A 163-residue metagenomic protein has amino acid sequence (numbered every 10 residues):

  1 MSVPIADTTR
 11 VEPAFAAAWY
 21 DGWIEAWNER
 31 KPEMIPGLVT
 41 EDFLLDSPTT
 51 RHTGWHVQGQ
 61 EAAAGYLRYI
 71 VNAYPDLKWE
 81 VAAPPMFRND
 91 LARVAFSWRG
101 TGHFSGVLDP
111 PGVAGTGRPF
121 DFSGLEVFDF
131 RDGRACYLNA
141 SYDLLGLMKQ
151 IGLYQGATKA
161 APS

Functional and structural regions predicted by a protein language model:
S2-S163: C-terminal and inter-domain tail/linker signature
